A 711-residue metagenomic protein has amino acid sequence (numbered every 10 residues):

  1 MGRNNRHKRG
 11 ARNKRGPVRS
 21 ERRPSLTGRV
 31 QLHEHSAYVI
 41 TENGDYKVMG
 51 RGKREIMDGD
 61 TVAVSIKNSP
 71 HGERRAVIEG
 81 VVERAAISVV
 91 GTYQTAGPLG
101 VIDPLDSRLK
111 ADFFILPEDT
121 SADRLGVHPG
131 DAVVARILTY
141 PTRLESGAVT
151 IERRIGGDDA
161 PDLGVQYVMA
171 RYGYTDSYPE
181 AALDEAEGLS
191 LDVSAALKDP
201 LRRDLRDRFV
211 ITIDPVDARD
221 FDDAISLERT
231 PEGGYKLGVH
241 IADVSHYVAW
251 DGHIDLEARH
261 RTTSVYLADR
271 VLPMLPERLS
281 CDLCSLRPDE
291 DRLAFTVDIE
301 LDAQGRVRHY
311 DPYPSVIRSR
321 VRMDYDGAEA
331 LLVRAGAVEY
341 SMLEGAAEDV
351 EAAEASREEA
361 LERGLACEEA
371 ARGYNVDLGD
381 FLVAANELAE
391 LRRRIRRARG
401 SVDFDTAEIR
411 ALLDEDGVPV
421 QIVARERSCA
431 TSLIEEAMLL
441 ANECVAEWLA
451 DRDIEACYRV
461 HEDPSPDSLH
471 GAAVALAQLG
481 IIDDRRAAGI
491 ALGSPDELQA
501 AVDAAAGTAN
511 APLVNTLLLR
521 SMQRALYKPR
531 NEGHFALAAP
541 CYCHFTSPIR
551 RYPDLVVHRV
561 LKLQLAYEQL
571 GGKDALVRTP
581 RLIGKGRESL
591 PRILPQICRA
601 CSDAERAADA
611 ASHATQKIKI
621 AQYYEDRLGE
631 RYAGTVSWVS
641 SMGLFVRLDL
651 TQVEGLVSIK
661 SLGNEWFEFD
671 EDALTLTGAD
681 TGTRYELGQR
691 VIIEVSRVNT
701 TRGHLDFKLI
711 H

Functional and structural regions predicted by a protein language model:
G2-G238, S245-A294, R320-M323, G327-A330 (+3 more regions): Charge-lined substrate channels and their catalytic hotspots, especially those that engage the 3′ end of RNA
R3, E118-T120, A135, R153 (+3 more regions): Feature marking long nucleic-acid-engaging regions of large polymerase/nuclease enzymes
R23, C444, E462, P466-H470 (+1 more regions): Structured C-terminal cores of nucleic-acid metabolism proteins
T27-R29, T92, A224-S226, D298 (+4 more regions): Short, surface-exposed charged micro-motifs
G44-Y46, P98, S107-K110, G233-G234 (+6 more regions): Short acidic/polar mixed-charge low-complexity motifs
G59, G130, I151, I213 (+5 more regions): A residue-level signal for conserved active-site and pocket-lining positions in enzyme catalytic cores
S69-P70, T139-T142, G157, V244-H246 (+5 more regions): Conserved nucleotide-binding/hydrolysis micro-motifs of P-loop NTPases
R74, L144-G147, P161, F209 (+15 more regions): Helical mechanochemical/support elements of P-loop NTPase systems and associated helical scaffolds
